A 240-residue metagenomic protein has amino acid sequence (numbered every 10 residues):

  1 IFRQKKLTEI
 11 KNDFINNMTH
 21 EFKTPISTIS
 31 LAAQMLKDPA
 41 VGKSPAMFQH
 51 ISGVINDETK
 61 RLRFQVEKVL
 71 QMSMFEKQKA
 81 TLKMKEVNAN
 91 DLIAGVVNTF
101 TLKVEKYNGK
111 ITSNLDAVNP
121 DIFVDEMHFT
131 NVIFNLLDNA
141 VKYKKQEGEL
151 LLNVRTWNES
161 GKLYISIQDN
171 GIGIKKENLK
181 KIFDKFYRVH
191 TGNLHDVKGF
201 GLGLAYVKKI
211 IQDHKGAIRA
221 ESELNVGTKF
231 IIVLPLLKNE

Functional and structural regions predicted by a protein language model:
D57-L62: Short alpha-helical segment of the dimerization/phosphotransfer core of two-component systems
K77-L82, D121-V124: Conserved micro-motifs of the catalytic ATP-binding
K83-N88, E105, K110-P120, W157: Conserved catalytic submotifs in the C-terminal HATPase_c
K83-N98, T130: A conserved beta-strand-to-alpha-helix junction within the catalytic ATP-binding
E149-G161: Short beta-strand/loop element within the Bergerat-fold HATPase_c
I174-F186: Short conserved segment of the HATPase_c
K215-G216: Conserved glycine-rich
